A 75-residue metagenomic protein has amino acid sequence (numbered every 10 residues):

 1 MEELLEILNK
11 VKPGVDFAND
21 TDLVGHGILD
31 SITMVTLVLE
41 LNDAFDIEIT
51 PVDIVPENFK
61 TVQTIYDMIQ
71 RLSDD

Functional and structural regions predicted by a protein language model:
M1-D16, M68-D75: Thiotemplate assembly-line natural product biosynthesis machinery
D16, I47, N58: Flexible coil/turn residues that form the inter-helical turn or adjacent wing/linker of helix-turn-helix
T21-D30, D53-T61: Glycine-rich loop motifs involved in handling phospho/adenylate chemistry
V35: Conserved catalytic core of two-component sensor histidine kinases
T50-D74: C-terminal structural segments of small proteins and small subunits
